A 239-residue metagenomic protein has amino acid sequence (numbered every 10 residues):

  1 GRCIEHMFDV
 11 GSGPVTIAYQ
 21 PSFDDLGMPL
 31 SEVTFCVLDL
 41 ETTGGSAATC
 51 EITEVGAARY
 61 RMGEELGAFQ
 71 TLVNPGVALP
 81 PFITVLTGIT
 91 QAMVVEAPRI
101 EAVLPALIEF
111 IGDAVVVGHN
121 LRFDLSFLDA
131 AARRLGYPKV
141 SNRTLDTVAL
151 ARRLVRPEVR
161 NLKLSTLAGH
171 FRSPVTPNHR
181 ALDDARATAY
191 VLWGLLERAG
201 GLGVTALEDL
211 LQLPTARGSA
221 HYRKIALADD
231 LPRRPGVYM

Functional and structural regions predicted by a protein language model:
H6-N142, P157-H179: Conserved non-catalytic scaffold segment of RNase H-like nuclease domains
A131-R134, R153, H170, V191-R198: Active-site catalytic microenvironments for nucleophilic, acid-base chemistry
P138-R152: Conserved beta-strand -> loop -> alpha-helix junction used to position metal-binding or nucleic-acid-contacting
A149, L162-T166, R186-Y190: Residues on a specific face of well-ordered alpha-helices
A181-A185: Conserved phosphate/pyrophosphate-binding and hydrolysis machinery centered on Walker-type P-loop NTPases, extending
R186-M239: GIY-YIG nuclease catalytic motif and its immediate N-terminal context
